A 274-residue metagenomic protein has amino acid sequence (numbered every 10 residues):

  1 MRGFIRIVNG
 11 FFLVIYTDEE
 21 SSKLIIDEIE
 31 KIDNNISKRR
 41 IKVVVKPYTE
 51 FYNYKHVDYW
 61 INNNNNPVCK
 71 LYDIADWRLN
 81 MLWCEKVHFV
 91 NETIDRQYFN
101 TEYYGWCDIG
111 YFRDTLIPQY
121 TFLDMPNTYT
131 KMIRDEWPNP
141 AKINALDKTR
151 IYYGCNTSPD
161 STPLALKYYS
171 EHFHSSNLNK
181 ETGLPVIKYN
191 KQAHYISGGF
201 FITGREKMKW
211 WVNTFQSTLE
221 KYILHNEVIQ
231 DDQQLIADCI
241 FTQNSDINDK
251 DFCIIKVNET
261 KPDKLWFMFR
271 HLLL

Functional and structural regions predicted by a protein language model:
R2-F11, K31-I32: Short, acidic, metal-binding catalytic loop of nucleotide-sugar glycosyltransferases
F4, K86-T93, M208-W211, D232: Alpha-helical packing segments of well-folded alpha/beta enzyme cores
G10, V87, Y104-W106, A193-F200: Extracellular structured ligand-interaction cores
V14-E19: Short internal beta-strands
I32-Y98: Active-site-proximal specificity loops/subdomain of glycosyltransferases
W60-D73, D124-K131, E220-I223: A solvent-exposed, charged loop/short amphipathic helix patch at secondary-structure junctions
W83-G154: GT-A fold catalytic core of metal-dependent nucleotide-sugar glycosyltransferases, centered on the diacidic
Y111-R113, I117-Q119, T128, Y153-L274: Catalytic core and acceptor-binding pocket of nucleotide-sugar-dependent glycosyltransferases
